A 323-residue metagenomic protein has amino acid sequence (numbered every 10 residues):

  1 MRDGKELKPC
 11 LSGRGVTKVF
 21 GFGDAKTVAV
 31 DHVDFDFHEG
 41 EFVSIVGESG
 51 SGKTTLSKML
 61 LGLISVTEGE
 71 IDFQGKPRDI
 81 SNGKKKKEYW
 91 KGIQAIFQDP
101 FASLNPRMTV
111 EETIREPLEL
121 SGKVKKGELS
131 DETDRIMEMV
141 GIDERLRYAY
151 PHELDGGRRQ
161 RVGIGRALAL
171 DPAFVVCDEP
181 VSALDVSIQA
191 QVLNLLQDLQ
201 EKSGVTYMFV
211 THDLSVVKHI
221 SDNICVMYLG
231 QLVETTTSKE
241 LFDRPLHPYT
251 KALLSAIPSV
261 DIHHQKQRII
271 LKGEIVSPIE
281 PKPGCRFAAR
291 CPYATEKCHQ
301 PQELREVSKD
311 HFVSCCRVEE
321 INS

Functional and structural regions predicted by a protein language model:
R2-P9, K26, T235-S323: Short catalytic/signature loops enriched in Gly
L61: Helix-to-loop junction immediately C-terminal to a conserved catalytic motif
G69-D79: Conserved ABC transporter NBD signature motif
E128-R145, L254-S255: Conserved ABC ATPase "signature" region
Y150-L154, R158: Conserved ABC ATPase signature
A169-A173: A short, proline-enriched helix->beta-strand linker immediately N-terminal to the Walker B motif in ABC-type P-loop
V176, P180-L184, I188-K266: P-loop NTP-binding/switch modules centered on Walker-like glycine-rich loops
